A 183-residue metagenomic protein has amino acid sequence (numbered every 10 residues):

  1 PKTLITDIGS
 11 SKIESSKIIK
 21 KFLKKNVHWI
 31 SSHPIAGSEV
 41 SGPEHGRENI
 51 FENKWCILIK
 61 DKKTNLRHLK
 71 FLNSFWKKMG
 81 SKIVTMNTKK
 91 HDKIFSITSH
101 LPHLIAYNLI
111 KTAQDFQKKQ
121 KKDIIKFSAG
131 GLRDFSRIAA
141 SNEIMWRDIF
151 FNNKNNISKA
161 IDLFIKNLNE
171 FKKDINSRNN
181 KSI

Functional and structural regions predicted by a protein language model:
P1-K2, K25-N26, K62-R67, D115-K122 (+1 more regions): Short, glycine- and charge-enriched coil/turn segments that flank and shape catalytic ligand pockets
P1-P43: Rossmann-like NAD(P)(H) cofactor-binding subdomain of soluble oxidoreductases
K12, E39, T64-N65, I157: Alpha-helix N-cap/loop-to-helix initiation residues
S16, S41, L66-K70, I161: Conserved strand-to-helix beginnings and helix N-cap segments that scaffold or border functional pockets
E44-I50, M145-D148: Short, flexible, solvent-exposed loop/turn segments with mixed acidic/basic and small polar residues
E48-D134: Internal alpha-helical scaffold of NAD(P)-dependent oxidoreductase catalytic cores
K121-I183: Interdomain hinge/lid region at the active-site interface of Rossmann-like NAD(P)-dependent oxidoreductases
